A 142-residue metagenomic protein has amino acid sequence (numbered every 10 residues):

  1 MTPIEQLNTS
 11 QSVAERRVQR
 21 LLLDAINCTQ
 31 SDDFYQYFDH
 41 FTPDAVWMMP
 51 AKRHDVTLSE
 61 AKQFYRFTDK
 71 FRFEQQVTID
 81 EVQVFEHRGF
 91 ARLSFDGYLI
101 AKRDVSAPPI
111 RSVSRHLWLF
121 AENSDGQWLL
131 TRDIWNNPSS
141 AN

Functional and structural regions predicted by a protein language model:
M1-P43, N142: Short, low-complexity N-terminal intrinsically disordered segments enriched in polar/charged residues
T2-P3, R111-N142: Short beta-strand edge/turn micro-motifs at domain boundaries
Q30, G97-R103, F120: Beta-strand elements of well-folded, non-transmembrane domains
F34-E86, D96: A solvent-exposed, acidic/Ser-Thr-rich amphipathic alpha-helical stretch
Q75-T78, R92, I110-L117: Short, surface-exposed coil-to-beta transition loops
F85-H87, N123-S124: Structural motif
E86-A101, S114: A short hydrophobic beta-strand element
Y98-I110, S139: Short, cysteine-centered beta-strand-loop-beta hairpins and adjacent loop/turn segments enriched in charged/polar
